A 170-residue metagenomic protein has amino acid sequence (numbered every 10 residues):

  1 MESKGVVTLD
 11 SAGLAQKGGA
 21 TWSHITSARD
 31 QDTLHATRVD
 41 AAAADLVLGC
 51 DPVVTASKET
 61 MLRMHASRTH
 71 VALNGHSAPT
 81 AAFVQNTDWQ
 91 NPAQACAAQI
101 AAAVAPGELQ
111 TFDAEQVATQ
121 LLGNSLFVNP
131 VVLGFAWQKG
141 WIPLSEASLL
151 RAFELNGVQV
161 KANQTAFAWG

Functional and structural regions predicted by a protein language model:
M1-W169: Active-site cofactor/cluster-binding pocket
